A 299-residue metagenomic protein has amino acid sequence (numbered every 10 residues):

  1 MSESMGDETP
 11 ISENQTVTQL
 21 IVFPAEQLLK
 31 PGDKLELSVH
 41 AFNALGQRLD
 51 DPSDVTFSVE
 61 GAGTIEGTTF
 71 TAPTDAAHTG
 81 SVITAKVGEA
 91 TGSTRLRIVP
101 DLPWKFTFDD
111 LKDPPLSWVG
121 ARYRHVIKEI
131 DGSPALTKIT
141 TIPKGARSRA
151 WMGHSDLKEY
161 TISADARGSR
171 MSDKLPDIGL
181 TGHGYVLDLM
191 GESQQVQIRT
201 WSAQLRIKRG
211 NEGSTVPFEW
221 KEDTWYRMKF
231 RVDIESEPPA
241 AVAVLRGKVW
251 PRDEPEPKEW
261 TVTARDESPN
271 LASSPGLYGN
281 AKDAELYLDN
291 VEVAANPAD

Functional and structural regions predicted by a protein language model:
M1-A44, A90-P103: Short S/T/G/P-enriched beta-strand
T64-V82: Extracellular/luminal low-complexity segments enriched in Ser/Thr/Pro
R95-R122: Extracellular carbohydrate-recognition regions
F108, I162-A164, T224-P238, A243-G247: Short tryptophan-centered beta-strand motifs in secreted/extracellular beta-sheet-rich domains of glycan-recognition
K112-A146: Extracellular glycan-recognition surfaces and repeat-rich motifs
I139-Q204, P297: Secretory/extracellular carbohydrate-interaction modules and structurally similar beta-sandwich "look-alikes"
L205-R227: Short, aromatic/His-centered strand-loop micro-motif at the edge of beta-sheets
P255-Y287: Flexible glycan-contacting loops in extracellular carbohydrate-active proteins
